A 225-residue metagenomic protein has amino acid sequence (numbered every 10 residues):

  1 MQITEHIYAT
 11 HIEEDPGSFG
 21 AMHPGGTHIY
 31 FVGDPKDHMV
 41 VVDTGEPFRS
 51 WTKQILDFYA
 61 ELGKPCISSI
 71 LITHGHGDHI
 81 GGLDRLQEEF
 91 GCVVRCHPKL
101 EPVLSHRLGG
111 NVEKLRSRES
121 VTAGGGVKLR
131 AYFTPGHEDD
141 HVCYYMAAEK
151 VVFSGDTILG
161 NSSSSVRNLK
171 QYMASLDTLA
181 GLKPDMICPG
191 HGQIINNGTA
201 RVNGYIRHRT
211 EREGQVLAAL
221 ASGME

Functional and structural regions predicted by a protein language model:
M1-E61, V142-S154: Conserved beta-strand hairpin/beta-sheet module of binuclear metal-dependent hydrolase folds, prominently
M1-Y8, I12, H28-F31, K36-H38 (+7 more regions): A structural signal for the main folded, soluble domain(s) of proteins
H11-E13, P98, R116-R118, P135 (+1 more regions): Residues at the C-termini of beta-strands that transition into short coil/loop
M22-G25, L115, P135-E138: A short catalytic or substrate-binding loop motif that flags glycine-/basic-rich loops and adjacent residues that bind
G25, E46-K128: Active-site HxH/HxHxD metal-binding segment of metal-dependent hydrolases
F31, V41, K114, S120 (+1 more regions): Conserved beta-strand positions that form and line the central face of beta-propeller blades
H38-V41, E46-F48, K128-A219: Metallo-beta-lactamase
S222-E225: Short acidic, hydrophobic short linear motifs in intrinsically disordered regions
